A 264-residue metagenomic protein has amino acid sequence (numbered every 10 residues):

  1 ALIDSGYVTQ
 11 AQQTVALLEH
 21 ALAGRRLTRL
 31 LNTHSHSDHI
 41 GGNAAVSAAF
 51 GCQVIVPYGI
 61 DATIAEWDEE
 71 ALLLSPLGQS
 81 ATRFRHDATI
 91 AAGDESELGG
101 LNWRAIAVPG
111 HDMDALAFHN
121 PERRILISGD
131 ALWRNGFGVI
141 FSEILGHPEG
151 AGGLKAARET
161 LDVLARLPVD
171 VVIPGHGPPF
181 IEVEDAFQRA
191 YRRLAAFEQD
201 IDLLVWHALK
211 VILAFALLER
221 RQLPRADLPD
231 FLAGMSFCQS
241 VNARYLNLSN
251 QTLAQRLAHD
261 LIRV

Functional and structural regions predicted by a protein language model:
L2, E95, A117-H119: Conserved hydrophobic/aromatic beta-strand scaffold that supports enzyme active sites
I3, I90, V108: Hydrophobic residues at beta-strand termini and immediately following loops that shape nucleotide-binding pockets
I3, V54-V56, I127-G129: Hydrophobic residues in well-ordered beta-strands that form the structural core
Y7-Q12, A16-L98: Active-site HxH/HxHxD metal-binding segment of metal-dependent hydrolases
Y7-T9, N102-P109, M113-E198: Metallo-beta-lactamase
A16-E19, D162-A165, H259: Surface-exposed alpha-helical segments enriched in charged/polar residues
V183-E219: Conserved alpha/beta core segments of nucleic-acid transaction machinery
L204-V264: C-terminal regulatory/interaction regions
